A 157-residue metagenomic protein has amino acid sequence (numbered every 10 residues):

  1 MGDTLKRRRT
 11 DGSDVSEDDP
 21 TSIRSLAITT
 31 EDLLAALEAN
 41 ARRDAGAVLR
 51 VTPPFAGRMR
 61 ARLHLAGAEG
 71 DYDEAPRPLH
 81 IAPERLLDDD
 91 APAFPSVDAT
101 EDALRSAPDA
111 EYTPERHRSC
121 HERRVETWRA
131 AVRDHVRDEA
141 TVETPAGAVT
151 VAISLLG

Functional and structural regions predicted by a protein language model:
M1-G157: Acidic, polar-rich N-terminal leader regions of halophilic archaeal proteins
